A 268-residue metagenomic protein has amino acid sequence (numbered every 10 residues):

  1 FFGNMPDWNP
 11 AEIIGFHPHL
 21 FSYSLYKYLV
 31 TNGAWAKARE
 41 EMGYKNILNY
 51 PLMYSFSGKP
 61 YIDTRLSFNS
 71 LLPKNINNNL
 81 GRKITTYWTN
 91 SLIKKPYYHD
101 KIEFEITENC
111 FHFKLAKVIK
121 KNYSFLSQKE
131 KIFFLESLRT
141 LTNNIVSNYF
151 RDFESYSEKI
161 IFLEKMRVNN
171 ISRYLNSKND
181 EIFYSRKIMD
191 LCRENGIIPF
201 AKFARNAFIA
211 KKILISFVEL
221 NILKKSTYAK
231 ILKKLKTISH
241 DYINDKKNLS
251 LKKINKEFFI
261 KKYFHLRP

Functional and structural regions predicted by a protein language model:
F1-V218, I222-P268: Conserved divalent-metal-coordinating catalytic cores that perform phosphate/pyrophosphate/nucleotidyl transfer
